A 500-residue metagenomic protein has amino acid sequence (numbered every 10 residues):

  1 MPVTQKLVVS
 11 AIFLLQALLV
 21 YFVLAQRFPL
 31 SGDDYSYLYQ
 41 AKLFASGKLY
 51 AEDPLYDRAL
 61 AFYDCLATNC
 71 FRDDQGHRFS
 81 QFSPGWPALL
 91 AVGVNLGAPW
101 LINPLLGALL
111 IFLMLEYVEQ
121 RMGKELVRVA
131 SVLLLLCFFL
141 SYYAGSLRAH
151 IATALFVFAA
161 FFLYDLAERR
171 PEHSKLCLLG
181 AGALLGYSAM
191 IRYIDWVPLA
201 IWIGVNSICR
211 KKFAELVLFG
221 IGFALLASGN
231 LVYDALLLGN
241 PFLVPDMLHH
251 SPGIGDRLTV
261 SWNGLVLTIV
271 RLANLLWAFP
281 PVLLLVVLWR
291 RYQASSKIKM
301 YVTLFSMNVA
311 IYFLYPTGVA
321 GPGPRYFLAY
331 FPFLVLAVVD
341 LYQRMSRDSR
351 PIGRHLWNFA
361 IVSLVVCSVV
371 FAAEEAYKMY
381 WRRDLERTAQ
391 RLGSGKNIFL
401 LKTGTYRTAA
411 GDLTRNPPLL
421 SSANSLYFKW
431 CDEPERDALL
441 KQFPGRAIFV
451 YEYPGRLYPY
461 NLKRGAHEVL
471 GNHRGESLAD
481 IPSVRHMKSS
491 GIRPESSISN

Functional and structural regions predicted by a protein language model:
M1-F13, G220-A224, S228, K297-S306 (+2 more regions): Signature aromatic-anchored transmembrane alpha helix within multi-pass, membrane-resident enzymes that catalyze glycan
K6-V9, F112-F138, A154-L155, E172-L176 (+3 more regions): Transmembrane-helix signature of polytopic, membrane-embedded enzymes that assemble or transfer cell-envelope glycans
L38, H150, V197, M300 (+1 more regions): Hydrophobic/aromatic-rich transmembrane helices and adjacent perimembrane loops
S46-W86, L90-G93, L248-D256: Interfacial juxtamembrane loops and adjacent helix segments that form the catalytic/substrate-binding surfaces
A88, P99-M122, A159-L163: Transmembrane-helix motifs of polytopic, lipid-linked glycan transferases
G107-M114, W202-S207, V270-V302: Hydrophobic, aromatic-rich transmembrane alpha-helices and their immediate juxtamembrane boundary segments
F139-T153: Short acidic/glycine- and proline-prone juxtamembrane loop motifs at membrane-interface regions of multi-pass membrane
A189, D195, I208, F213-V287 (+2 more regions): Membrane-lumen/periplasm interface segments of specific transmembrane helices in polyprenyl phosphate-linked
